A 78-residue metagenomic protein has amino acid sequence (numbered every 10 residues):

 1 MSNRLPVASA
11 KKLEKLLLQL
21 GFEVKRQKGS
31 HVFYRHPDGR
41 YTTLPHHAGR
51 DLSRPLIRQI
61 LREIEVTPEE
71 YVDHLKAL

Functional and structural regions predicted by a protein language model:
M1, R40, Y71: Glycine-rich, flexible loop/turn motifs
M1-K28: N-terminal first-folded block
N3, H47, L61: Short, flexible active-site loop motifs that bind/organize anionic cofactors or intermediates
L18, S30, P37, T67-E70: A general marker of short, structured functional hotspots
V24-P55: A short, structured beta-strand/loop element
R54-L78: C-terminal structural segments of small proteins and small subunits
